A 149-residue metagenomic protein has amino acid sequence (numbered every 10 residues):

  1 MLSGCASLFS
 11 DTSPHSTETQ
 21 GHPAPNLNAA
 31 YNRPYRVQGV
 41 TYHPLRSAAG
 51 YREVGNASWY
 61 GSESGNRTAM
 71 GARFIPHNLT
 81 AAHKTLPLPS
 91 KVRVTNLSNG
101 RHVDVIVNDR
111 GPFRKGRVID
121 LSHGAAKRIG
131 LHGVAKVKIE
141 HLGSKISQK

Functional and structural regions predicted by a protein language model:
C5-K149: Secreted/periplasmic proteins
